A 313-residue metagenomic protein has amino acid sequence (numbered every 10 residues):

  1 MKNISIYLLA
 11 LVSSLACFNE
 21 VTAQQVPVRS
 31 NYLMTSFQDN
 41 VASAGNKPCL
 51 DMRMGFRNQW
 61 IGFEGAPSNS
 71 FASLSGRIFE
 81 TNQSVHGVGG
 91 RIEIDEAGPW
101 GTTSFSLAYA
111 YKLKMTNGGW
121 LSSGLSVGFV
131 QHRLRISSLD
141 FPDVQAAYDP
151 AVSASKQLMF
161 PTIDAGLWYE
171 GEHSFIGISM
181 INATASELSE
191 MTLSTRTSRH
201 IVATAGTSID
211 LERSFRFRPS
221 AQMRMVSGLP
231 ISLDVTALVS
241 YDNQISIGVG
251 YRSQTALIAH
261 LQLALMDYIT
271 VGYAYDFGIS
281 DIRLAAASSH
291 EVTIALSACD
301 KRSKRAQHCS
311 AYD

Functional and structural regions predicted by a protein language model:
M1-I6, M115-N117: Positively charged n-region of N-terminal signal peptides that target proteins for export
Y7-A16: Bacterial N-terminal signal peptides
F18-A23: Sec/Tat signal peptide C-region and signal peptidase I cleavage site
Q24-D313: Subset of outer-membrane beta-barrel
